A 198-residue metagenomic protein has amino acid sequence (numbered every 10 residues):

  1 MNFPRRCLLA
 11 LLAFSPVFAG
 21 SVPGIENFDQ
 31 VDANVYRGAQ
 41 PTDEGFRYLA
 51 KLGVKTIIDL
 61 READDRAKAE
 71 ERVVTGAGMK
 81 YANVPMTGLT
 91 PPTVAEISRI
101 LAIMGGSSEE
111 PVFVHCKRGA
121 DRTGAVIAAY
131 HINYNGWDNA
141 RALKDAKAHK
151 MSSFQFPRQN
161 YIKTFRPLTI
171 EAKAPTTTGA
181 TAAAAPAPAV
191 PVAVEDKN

Functional and structural regions predicted by a protein language model:
F3, L12-V112, V126-N198: Cys-dependent protein tyrosine phosphatase-like superfamily
C7-L9: N-terminal export leaders
C116: Short cysteine clusters
G119: Substrate/cofactor-recognition hotspot
T123: Ser/Thr-glycine-rich phosphate-binding loops at phosphate-binding pockets of nucleotides, nucleotide cofactors
